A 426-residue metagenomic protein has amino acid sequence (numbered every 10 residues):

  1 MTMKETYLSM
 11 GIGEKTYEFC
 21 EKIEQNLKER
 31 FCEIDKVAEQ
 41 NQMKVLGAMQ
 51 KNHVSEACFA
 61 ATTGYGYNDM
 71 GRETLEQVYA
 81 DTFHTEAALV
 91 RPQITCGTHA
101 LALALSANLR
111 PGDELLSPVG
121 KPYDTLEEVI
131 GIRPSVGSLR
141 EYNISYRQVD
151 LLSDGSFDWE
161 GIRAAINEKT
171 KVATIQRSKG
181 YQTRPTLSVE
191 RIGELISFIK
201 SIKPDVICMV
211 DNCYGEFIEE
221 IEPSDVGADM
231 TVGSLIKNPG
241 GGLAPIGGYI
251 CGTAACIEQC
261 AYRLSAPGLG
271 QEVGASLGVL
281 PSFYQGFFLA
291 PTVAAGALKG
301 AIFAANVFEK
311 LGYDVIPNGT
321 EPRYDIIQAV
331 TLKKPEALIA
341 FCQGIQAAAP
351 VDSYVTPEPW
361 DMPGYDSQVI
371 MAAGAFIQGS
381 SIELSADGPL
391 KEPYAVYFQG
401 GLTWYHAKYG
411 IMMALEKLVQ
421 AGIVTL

Functional and structural regions predicted by a protein language model:
K4-E24, K28, D35, V45-K51 (+9 more regions): Conserved PLP-enzyme active-site core in the AAT-like
A38-Q42: Acidic, PIN/NYN-like endoribonuclease modules and their adjacent C-terminal/linker elements
C58, T62-T63, L89-P92, I326-T331: Short glycine-rich or small-residue beta-strand-to-loop segments that form or flank ligand, phosphate, metal/Fe-S
G71: Thiamine diphosphate
E86-Q93, V351-S353: Short, well-structured beta-strand/strand-turn elements
E309-L426: Conserved C-terminal alpha-helix-loop-beta "cap" of PLP-dependent enzymes that closes/shapes the active-site mouth
